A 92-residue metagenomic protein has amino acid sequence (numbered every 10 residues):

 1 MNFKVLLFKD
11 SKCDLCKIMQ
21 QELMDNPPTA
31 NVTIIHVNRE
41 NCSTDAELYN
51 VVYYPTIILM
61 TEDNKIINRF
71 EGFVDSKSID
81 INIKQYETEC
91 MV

Functional and structural regions predicted by a protein language model:
M1-P28: Local sequence-structure signature of Cys/Sec-based thiol-disulfide redox active-site neighborhoods
F8-K9, T29-T44: Thiol-based oxidoreductase modules, predominantly thioredoxin-like and allied folds used for disulfide exchange
D14-K17, Q21, T44, N68 (+1 more regions): Alpha-helical elements of the RecA-like P-loop NTPase motor core of helicases
V32, L48, D63-I66: A structural signal for the main folded, soluble domain(s) of proteins
V37-N41, P55, V74: Short beta->alpha connector loops
T44-Y49, N82: Short amphipathic alpha-helix with an adjacent loop that forms part of the alpha/beta core around
Y49-L59: Structural micro-motif
L59-V92: Non-catalytic, surface beta->alpha helical segment in thiol-disulfide oxidoreductase systems
